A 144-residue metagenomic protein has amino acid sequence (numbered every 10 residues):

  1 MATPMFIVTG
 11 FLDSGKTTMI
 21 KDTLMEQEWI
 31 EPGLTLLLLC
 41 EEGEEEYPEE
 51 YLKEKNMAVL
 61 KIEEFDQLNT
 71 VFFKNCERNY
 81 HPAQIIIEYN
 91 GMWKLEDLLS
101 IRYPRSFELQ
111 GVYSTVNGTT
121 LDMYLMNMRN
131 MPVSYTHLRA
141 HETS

Functional and structural regions predicted by a protein language model:
T3-T9, S14, T18-Y113, Y124: Nucleotide-state-sensitive switch-loop elements of NTP-binding domains
G118-D122: Short, flexible loop segments at boundaries between secondary-structure elements
N127-Y135: Flexible active-site lid/hinge loop adjacent to a nucleotide/diphosphate and Mg2+-phosphate binding pocket
T136-T143: Conserved small/polar residues in nucleotide/adenosyl-binding loops
